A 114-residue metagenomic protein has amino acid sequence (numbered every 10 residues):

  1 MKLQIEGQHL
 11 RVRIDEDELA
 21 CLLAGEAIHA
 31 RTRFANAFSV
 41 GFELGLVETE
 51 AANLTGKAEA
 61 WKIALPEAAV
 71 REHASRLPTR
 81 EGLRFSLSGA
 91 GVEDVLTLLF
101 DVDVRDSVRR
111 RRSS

Functional and structural regions predicted by a protein language model:
M1, E59-W61, D94-L96: Generic beta-strand structural signal
L3-I5, L10-I14, W61-L65: Short, structured motif recognition centered on aromatic/hydrophobic residues
Q4-E6, K57, V92: Solvent-exposed loop and beta-edge segments used for protein-protein assembly and interaction
D15-E16, A24: A short secondary-structure junction signal
E18-C21, A69-R71: Short, surface-exposed beta-strand-loop junctions and turns on beta-sheet-rich folds
L23-T55, T79: Acidic, aromatic-enriched beta-alpha/helix-loop junctions
T49-S86: Mid-chain, well-packed structural core segment of small domains
T79-S114: C-terminal charged interaction modules
